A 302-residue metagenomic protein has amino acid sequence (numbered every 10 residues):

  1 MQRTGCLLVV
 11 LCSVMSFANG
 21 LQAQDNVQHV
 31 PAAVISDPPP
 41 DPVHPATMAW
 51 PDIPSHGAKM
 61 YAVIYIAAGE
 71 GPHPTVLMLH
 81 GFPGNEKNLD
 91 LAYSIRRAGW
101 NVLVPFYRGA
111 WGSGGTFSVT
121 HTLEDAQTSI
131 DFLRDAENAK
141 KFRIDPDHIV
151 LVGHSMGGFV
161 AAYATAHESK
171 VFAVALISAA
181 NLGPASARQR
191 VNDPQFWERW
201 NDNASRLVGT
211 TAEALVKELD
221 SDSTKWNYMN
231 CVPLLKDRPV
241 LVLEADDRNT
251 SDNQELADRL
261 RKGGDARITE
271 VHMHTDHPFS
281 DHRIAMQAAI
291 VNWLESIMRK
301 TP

Functional and structural regions predicted by a protein language model:
N26-E70: N-terminal cap/lid segment of alpha/beta-hydrolase-fold proteins
P72-G81: Short beta-strand element of the alpha/beta-hydrolase
F82-S94: The serine-hydrolase catalytic nucleophile loop
I95-G114: Conserved alpha/beta-hydrolase
F117-R143: Alpha/beta-hydrolase active-site loop
K141-S155: Alpha/beta-hydrolase fold nucleophile elbow
Y163-L215: Hydrolase active-site cap/lid region
E213-A288, W293-E295: Serine-hydrolase catalytic core
